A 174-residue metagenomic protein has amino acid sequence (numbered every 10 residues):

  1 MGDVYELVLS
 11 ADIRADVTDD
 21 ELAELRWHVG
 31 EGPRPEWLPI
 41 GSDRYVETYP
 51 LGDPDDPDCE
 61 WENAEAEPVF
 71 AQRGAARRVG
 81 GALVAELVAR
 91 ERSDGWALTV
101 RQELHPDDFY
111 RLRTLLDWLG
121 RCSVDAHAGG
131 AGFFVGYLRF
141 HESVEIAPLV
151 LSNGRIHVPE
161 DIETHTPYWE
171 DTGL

Functional and structural regions predicted by a protein language model:
M1-W37: Short, extreme N-terminal segment that most often corresponds to the first beta-strand
W27-H28, T48-L174: Charged interaction segments
G32, G41-L51: A compositional/structural signature for long, glycine/proline-rich flexible linkers and loops on extracytoplasmic
